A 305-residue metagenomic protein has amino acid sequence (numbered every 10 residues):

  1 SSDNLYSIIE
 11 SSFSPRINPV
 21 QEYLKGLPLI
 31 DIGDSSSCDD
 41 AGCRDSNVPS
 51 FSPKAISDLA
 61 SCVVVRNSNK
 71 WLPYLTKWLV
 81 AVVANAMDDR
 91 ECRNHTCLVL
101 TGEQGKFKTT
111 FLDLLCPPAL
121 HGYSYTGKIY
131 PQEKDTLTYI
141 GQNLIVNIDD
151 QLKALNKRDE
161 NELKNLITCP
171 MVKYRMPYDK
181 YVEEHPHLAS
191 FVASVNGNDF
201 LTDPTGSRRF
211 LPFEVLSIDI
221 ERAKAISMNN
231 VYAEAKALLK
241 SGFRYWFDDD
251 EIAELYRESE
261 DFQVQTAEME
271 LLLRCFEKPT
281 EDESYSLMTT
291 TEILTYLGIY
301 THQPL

Functional and structural regions predicted by a protein language model:
F13-G141, T291: P-loop NTPase catalytic core of nucleic-acid-dependent motor ATPases
D40, W246-L305: DNA transaction DNA-binding modules
T136-G141, M176-S194: AAA+/SF3 P-loop NTPase mechanochemical coupling elements
Q142-L144, C169, H187-S190, T205-L211: Short glycine-/polar-rich loops that comprise or flank the Walker A/P-loop and associated switch/sensor motifs
L144-I167, L201-G206: Conserved AAA+/SF3 P-loop NTPase catalytic/coupling segment centered on the Walker-B
E160-E183: Conserved catalytic/switch belt of AAA+ P-loop NTPases
L201-D219: A short helix-turn-beta junction within AAA+ P-loop NTPase domains corresponding to the substrate/partner-engaging
K224-S259: Long, low-complexity, charged/polar intrinsically disordered regions in eukaryotic proteins
